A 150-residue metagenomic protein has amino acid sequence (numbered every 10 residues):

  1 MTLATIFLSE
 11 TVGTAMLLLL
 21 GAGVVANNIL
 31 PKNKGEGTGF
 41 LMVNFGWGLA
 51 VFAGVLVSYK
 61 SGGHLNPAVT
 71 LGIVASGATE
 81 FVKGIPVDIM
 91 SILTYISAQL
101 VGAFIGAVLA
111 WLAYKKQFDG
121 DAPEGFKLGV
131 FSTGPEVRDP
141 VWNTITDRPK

Functional and structural regions predicted by a protein language model:
M1-K150: Membrane-interface helix-loop junctions and terminal tails of multi-pass membrane proteins
